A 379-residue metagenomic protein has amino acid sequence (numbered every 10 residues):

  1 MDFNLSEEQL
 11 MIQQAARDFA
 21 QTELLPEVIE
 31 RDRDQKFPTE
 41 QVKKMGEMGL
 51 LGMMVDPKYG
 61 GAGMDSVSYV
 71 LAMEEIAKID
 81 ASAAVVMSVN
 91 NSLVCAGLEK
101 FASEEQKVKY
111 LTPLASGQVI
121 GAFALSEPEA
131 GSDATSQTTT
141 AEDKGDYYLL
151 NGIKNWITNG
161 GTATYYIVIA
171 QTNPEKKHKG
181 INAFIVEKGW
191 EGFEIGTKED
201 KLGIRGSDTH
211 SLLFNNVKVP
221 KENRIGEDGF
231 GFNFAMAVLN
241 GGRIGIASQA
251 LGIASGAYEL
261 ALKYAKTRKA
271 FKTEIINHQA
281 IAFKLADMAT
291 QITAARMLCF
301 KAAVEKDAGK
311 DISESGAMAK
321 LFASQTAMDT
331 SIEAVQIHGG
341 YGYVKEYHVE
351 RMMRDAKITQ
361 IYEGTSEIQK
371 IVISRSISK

Functional and structural regions predicted by a protein language model:
M1-V89, F101-Q106, P113, G117-Q118 (+5 more regions): Alpha-helical interface subdomain recognition
G49, M73-A77, A170, V186-E191 (+1 more regions): Short Ser/Thr-interspersed hydrophobic loop/turn segments at strand-loop and sheet-helix junctions that line or gate
K100-A102, E142, V168-T172, I185-E187 (+3 more regions): Short beta-strand-to-turn element immediately C-terminal to the catalytic PLP-Schiff-base lysine in fold type I
L114, E129-S132, W156-N159, N173-E175 (+1 more regions): Short Gly/Pro-enriched turn/cap motifs at secondary-structure boundaries
G117-L125, I169: A short, Trp-centered hydrophobic/proline-enriched beta-strand micro-motif
S136, E191-P220: Flexible, small-/acidic-enriched active-site or ligand-binding loops
Y147, N151-I195: A short core secondary-structure module
N215-N233: Long, acidic (Asp/Glu-rich), low-complexity accessory segments flanking structured domains
